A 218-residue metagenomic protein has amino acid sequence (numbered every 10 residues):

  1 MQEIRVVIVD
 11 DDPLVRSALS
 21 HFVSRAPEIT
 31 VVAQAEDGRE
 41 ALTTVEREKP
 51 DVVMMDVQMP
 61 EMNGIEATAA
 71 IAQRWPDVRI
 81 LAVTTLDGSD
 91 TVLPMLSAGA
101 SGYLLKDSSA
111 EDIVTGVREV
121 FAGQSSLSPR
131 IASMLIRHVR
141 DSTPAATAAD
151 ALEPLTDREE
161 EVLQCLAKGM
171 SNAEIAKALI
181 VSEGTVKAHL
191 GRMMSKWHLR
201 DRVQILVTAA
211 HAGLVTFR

Functional and structural regions predicted by a protein language model:
Q2-V15, L19-V23, Q34, V53 (+1 more regions): Conserved acidic segment of CheY-like receiver
D37-E40, N63-E66, D87: Acidic catalytic/metal-coordinating carboxylates
T43, I65-D77: Short amphipathic alpha-helix used as the core "switch/output" element in two-component signaling
E48-M54: Active-site beta3 strand of CheY-like receiver
D56, T84: Active-site residues of response regulator receiver
M59: Receiver (REC) domain active-site loop signature in two-component systems and cognate sites in sensor histidine kinases
D90-S97, G102, D107-D157, E161 (+1 more regions): Short, flexible helix-to-coil linker/hinge segments that flank and couple to helix-turn-helix
G169-Q204: Recognition helix of helix-turn-helix DNA-binding domains
